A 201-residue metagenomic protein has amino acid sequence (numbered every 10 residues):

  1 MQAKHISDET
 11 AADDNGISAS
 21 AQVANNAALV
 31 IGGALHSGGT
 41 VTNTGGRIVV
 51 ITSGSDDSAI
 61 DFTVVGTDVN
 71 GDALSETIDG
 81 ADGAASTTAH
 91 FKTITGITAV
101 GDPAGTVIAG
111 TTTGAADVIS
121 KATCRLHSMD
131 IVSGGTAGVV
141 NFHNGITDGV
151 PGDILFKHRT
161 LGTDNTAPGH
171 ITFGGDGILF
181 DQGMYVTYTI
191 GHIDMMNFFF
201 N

Functional and structural regions predicted by a protein language model:
M1-N201: Surface-exposed, low-hydrophobicity beta-strand/loop segments enriched in small/polar/acidic residues
